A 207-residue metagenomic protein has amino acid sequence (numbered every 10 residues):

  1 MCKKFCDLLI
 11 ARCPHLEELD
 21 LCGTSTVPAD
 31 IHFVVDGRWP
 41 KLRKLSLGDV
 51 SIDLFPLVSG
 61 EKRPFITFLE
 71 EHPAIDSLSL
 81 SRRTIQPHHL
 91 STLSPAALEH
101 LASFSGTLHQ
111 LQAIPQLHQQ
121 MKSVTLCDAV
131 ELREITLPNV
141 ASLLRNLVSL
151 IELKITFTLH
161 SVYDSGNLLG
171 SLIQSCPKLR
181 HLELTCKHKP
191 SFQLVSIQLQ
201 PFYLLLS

Functional and structural regions predicted by a protein language model:
M1-S207: Leucine-rich repeat
